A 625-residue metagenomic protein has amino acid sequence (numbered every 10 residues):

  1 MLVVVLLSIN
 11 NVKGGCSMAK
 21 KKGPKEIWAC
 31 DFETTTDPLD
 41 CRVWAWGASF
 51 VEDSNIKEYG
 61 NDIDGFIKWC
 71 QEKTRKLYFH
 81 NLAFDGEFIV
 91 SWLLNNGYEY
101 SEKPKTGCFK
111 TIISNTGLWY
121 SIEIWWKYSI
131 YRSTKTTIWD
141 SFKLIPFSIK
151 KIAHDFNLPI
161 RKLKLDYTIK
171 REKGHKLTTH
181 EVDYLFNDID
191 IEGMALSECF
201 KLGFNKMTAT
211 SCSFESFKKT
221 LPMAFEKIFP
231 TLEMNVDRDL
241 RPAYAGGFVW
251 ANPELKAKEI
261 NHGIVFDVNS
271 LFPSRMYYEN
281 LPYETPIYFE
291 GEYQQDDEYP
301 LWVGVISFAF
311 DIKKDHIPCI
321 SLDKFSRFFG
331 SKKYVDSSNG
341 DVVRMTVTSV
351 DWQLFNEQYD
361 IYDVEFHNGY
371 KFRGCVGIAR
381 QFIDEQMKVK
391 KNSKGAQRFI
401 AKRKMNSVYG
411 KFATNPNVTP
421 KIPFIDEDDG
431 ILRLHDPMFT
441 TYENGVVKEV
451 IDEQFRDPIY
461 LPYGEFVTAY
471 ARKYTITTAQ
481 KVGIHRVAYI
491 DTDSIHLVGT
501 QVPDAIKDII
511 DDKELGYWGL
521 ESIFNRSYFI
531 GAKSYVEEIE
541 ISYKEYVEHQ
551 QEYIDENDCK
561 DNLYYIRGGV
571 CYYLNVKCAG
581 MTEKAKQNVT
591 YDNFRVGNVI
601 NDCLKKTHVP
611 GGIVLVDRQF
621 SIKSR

Functional and structural regions predicted by a protein language model:
M1-L2, K143: Short intrinsically disordered, low-complexity coil segments enriched in acidic
V3-V5, V12: Acidic, Ala/Val/Gly-enriched low-complexity intrinsically disordered segments
N11-E26, P38-R625: Conserved acidic
A29-T36: Catalytic phosphate/metal-binding cores of nucleic-acid and nucleotide-processing enzymes, i.e., regions that mediate
